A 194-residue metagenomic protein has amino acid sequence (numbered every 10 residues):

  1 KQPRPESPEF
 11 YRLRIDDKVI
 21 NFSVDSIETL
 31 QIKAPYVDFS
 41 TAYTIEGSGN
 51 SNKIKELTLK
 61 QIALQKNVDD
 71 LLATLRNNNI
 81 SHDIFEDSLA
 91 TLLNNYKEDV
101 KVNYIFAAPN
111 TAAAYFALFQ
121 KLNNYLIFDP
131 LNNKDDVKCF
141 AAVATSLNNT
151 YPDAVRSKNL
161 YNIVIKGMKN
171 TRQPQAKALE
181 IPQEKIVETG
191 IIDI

Functional and structural regions predicted by a protein language model:
K1-Y104: A non-transmembrane, solvent-exposed segment enriched in polar/low-complexity residues
D87, L126-D136: Short coil/turn connectors between adjacent alpha-helices in alpha-solenoid helical repeat scaffolds
T91-E98, N133-A141: Helix-turn-helix repeat elements of alpha-solenoid scaffolds
A107-T111, N149-K158: Short solvent-exposed coil/turn linkers within tandem alpha-helical repeat scaffolds
P109-L126: Amphipathic alpha-helical repeat scaffolds of TPR domains
D135-V155: TPR/TPR-like (Sel1-like) alpha-helical repeat modules
I163-I194: N-terminal "domain-start" segment that seeds a small globular fold
